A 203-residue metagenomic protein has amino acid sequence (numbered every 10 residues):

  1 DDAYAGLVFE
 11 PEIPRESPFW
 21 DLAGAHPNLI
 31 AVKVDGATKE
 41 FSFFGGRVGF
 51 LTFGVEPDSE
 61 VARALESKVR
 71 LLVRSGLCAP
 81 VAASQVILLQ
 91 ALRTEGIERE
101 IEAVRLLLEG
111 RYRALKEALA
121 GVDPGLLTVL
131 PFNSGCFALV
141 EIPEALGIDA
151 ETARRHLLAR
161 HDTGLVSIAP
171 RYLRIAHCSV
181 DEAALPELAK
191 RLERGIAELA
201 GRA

Functional and structural regions predicted by a protein language model:
D1, G49, L88, L108 (+4 more regions): Generic structural signal for small/hydrophobic residues in well-ordered secondary structure, especially within
D1-W20, A31: Conserved PLP phosphate-binding loop immediately N-terminal to the Schiff-base lysine helix in PLP-dependent enzymes
D2, D35, F50, P131 (+2 more regions): Short beta-strand segments
W20-H26, A120-G121: Short, conserved catalytic or adaptor-binding loops enriched in Gly and charged residues
G24-L106: Conserved core segment of the aminotransferase class I/II
P27, I148, H156-A203: PLP-dependent enzyme catalytic core of the Aspartate aminotransferase-like
G54-V55, R93, E141-P143, C178-V180: Residue-level recognition of strand-loop junctions within catalytic nucleotide-signaling folds
L89, I101-K116, L126-I142, A169-Y172: Conserved glycine-rich beta-strand-loop-beta hairpin in the small C-terminal domain of fold type I
